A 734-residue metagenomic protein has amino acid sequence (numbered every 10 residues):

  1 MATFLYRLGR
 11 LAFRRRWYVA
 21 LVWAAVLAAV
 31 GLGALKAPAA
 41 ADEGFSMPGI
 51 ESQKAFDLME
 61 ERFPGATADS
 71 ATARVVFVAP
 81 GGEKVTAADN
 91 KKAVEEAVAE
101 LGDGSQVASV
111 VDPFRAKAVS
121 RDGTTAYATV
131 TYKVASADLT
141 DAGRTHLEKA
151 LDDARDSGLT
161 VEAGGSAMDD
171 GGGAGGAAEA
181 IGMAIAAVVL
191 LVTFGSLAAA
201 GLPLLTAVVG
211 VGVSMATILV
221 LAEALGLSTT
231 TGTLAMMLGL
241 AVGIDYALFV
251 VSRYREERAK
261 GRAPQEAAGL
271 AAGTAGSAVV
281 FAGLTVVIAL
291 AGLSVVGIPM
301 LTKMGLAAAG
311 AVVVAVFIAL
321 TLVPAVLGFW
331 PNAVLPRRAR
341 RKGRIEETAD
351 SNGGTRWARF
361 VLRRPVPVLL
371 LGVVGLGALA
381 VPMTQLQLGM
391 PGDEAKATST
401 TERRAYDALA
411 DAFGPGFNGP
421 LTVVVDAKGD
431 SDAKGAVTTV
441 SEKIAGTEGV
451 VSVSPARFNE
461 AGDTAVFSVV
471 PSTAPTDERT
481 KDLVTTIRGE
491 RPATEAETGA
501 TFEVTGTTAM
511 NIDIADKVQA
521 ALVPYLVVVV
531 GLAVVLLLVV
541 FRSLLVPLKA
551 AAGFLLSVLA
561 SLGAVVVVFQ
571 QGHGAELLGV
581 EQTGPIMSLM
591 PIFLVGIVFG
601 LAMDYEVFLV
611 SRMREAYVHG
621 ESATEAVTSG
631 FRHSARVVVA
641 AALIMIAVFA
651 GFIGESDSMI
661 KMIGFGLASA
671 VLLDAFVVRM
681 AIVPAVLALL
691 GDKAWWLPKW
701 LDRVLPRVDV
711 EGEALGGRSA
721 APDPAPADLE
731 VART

Functional and structural regions predicted by a protein language model:
M1-A39, V107, G123-T125, K133-L388 (+2 more regions): Membrane-embedded transmembrane helical bundles of large multi-pass transporters/channels
A25-A29, T72-F77: Short secondary-structure junction/hinge motifs that connect adjacent elements
L27, D42, P80-G82: Short active-site-proximal "capping" loops at secondary-structure junctions
A40-E43, P391-D393: Short hinge/gating elements
G49-T72, A79-G165, Q385-L577, P585 (+2 more regions): Structured non-transmembrane domains adjacent to transmembrane bundles in polytopic membrane proteins
